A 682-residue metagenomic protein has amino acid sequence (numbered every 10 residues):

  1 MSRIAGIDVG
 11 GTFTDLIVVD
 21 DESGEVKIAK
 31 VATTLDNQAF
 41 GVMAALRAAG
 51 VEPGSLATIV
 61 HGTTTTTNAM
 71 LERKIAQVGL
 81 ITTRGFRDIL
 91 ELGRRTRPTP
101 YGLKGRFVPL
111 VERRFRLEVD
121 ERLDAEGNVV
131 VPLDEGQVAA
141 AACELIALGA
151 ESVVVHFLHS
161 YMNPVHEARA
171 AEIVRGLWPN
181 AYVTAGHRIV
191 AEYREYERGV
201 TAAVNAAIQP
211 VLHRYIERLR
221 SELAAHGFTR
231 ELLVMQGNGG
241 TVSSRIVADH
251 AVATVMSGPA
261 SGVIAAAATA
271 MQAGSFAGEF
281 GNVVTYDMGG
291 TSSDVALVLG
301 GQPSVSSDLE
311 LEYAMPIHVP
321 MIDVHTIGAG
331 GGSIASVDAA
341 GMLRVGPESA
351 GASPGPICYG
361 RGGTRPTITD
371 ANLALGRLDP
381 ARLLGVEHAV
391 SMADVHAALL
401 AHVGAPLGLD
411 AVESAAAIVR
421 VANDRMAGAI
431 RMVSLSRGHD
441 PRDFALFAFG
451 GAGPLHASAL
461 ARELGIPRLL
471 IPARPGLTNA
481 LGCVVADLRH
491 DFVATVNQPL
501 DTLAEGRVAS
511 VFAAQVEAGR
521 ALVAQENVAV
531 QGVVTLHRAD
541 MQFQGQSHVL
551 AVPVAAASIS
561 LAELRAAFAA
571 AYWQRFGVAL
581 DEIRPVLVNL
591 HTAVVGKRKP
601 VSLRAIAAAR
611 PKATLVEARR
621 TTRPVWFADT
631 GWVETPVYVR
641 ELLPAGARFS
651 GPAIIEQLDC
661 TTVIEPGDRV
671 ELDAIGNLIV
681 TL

Functional and structural regions predicted by a protein language model:
M1-V78, D124, V131-V153, P164-G186 (+11 more regions): N-terminal glycine/serine-rich phosphate-binding loop of ATP-dependent small-molecule kinases, especially carbohydrate
I4, V9, G136-E144, G149 (+11 more regions): C-terminal, non-catalytic interaction/recognition modules in large multi-subunit enzymes and RNPs
G6, F13-I17, E25-I28, A32-Q38 (+6 more regions): Conserved phosphate-binding loops in N-terminal lobes of ATP-dependent enzymes of the actin/Hsp70/sugar-kinase
K27-T34, G79-G85, K104-R106, S244 (+3 more regions): Glycine-rich phosphate-binding loop of actin/hexokinase-like ATP-binding domains
T63, F157-L158, G186-R188, G237-N238 (+3 more regions): Glycine-rich beta-strand-to-loop/alpha-helix junction loops that act as flexible
S152, H156-A202, A206, R382 (+3 more regions): Terminal amphipathic helices with adjacent charged low-complexity linkers/tails
V154-N163, N205-I208, A415-R420, D443-G451: Conserved short loop/turn motifs at secondary-structure junctions
